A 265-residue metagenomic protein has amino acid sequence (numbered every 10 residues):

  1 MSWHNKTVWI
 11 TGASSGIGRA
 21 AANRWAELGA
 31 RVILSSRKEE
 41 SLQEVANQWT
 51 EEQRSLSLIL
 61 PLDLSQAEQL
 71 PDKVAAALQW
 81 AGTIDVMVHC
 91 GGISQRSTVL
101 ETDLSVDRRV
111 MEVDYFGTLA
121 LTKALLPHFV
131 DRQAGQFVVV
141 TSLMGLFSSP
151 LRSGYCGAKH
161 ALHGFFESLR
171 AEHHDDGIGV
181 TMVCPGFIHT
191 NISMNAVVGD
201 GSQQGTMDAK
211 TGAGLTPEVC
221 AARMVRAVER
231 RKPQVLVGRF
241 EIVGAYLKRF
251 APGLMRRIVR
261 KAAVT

Functional and structural regions predicted by a protein language model:
S14-S15: Conserved glycine-rich cofactor-binding loop
L28-V45: Conserved glycine-rich Rossmann-like NAD(P)H-binding loop of the short-chain dehydrogenase/reductase
P61-D72, L104: The beta1-alpha1 cofactor-binding region of Rossmann-like NAD(H)/NADP(H)-dependent oxidoreductases
T98-V99, V106-R109: Substrate-binding pocket helix/loop in short-chain dehydrogenase/reductase
T122, A158: Active-site helix of classical SDR
S142: Residue(s) in the substrate-gating loop at a strand-loop-helix junction that position the organic substrate next
D175-R239: SDR active-site lid
